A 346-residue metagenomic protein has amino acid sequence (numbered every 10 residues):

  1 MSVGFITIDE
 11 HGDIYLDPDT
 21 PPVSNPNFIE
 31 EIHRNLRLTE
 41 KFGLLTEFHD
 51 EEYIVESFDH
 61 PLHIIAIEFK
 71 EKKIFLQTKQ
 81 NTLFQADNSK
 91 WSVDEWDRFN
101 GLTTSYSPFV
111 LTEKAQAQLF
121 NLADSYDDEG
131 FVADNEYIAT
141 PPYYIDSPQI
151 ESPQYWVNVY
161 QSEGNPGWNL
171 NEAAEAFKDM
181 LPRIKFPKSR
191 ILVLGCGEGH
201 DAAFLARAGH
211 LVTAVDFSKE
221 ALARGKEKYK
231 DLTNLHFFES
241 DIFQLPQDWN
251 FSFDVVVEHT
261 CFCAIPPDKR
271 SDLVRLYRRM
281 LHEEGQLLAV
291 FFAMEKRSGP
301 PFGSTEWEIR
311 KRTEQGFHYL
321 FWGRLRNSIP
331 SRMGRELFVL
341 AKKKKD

Functional and structural regions predicted by a protein language model:
M1-P148: Terminal leader/tail segments of proteins
P148-W249, I265-D346: Class I (Rossmann-like) S-adenosyl-L-methionine-dependent methyltransferase catalytic domain, capturing the SAM-binding
D254: Conserved acidic residues
V257: A conserved beta-strand element that flanks and buttresses the S-adenosyl-L-methionine
T260, A264: Short catalytic micro-motifs in class I SAM-dependent methyltransferases
